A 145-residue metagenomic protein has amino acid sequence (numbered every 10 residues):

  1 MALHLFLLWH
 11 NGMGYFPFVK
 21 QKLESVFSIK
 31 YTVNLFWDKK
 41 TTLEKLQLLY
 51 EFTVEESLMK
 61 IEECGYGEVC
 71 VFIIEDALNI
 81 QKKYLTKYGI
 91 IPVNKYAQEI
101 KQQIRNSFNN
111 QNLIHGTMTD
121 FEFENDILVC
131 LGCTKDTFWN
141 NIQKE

Functional and structural regions predicted by a protein language model:
M1-E145: Non-catalytic terminal and connector segments of soluble metabolic enzymes
